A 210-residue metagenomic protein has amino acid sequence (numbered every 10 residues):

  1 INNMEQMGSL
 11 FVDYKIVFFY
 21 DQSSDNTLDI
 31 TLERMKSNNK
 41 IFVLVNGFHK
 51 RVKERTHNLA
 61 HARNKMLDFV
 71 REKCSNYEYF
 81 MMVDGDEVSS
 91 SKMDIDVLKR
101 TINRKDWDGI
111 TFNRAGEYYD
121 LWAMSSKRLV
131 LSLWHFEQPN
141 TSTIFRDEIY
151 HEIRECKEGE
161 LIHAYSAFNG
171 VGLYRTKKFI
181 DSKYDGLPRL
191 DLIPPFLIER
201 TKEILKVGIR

Functional and structural regions predicted by a protein language model:
I1, T27, E54-R63, K206-G208: Phosphate/oxyanion-binding active-site loops and adjacent basic polyanion-contact surfaces
N2-D13: Short, acidic, metal-binding catalytic loop of nucleotide-sugar glycosyltransferases
N3, I30, H61, K65 (+1 more regions): Alpha-helical elements of Rossmann-like donor-binding domains used by nucleotide-donor carbohydrate transfer enzymes
F19-T31, G47-K50: A conserved acidic beta->alpha catalytic loop
L32-E72: Conserved donor nucleotide-binding strand/loop of the catalytic core
D68, C74-S90: Short beta-strand-to-loop acidic/aromatic patch adjacent to the donor-nucleotide binding site
E87-L190: Conserved catalytic core of nucleotide-sugar-dependent glycosyltransferases
Y184-I209: A solvent-exposed, charged loop/short amphipathic helix patch at secondary-structure junctions
